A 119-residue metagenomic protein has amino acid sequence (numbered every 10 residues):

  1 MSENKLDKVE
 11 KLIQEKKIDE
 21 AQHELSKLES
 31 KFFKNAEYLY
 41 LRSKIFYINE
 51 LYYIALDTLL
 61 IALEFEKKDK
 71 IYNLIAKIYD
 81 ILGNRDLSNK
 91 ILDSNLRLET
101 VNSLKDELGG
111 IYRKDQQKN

Functional and structural regions predicted by a protein language model:
S2-K31, N35: Alpha-helical segment of the N-proximal tetratricopeptide repeat
E3, E37, K70-I71, S103-L104: Start-of-helix register in tetratricopeptide repeats
L63-K67, K77-S103: TPR/TPR-like (Sel1-like) alpha-helical repeat modules
